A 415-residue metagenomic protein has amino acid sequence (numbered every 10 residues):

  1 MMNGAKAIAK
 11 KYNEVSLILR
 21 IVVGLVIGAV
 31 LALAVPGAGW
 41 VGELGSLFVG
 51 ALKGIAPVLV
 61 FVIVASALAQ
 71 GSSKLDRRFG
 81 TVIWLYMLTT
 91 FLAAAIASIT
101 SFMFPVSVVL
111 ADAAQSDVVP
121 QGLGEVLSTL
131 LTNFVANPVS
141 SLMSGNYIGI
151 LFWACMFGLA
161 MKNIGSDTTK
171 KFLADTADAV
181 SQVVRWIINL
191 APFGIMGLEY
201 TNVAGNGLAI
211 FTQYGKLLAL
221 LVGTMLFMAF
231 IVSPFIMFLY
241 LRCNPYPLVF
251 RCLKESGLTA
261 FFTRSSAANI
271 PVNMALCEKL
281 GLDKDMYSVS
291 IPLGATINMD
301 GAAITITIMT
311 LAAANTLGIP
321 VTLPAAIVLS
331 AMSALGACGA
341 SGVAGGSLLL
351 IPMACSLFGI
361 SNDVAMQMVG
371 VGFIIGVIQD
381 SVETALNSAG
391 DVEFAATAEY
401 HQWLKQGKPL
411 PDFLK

Functional and structural regions predicted by a protein language model:
I8-A34, S46-L52, R77-L248, K408-K415: Signature of multi-pass transmembrane helix bundles
W40-V41, D76, L208-K216, P245-R251 (+2 more regions): Membrane-water interface of transmembrane alpha-helices in multipass transporters/channels
A51, M87-F91, A95, V222-L226 (+4 more regions): Hydrophobic transmembrane alpha-helical segments of multi-pass transport and channel proteins
L59, G194, S265-N273, A303-M309 (+2 more regions): Transmembrane helix boundary and interhelical junction motifs in multipass membrane proteins
L68-R77, N163-D167, N206, R242-P245 (+4 more regions): Juxtamembrane helix-boundary/capping and inter-helix hinge elements in multi-pass membrane proteins
K74-V82, Q182-N189, K279-A295, L323-P324 (+2 more regions): Membrane-interface alpha-helices at helix entry/exit sites of multi-pass transporters
E255-A337, A395, K408-F413: Helix-loop-helix junctions within the multi-pass membrane cores of secondary transporters/permeases
I308-K415: Transmembrane alpha-helical segments and their short flanking loops that form helix-hairpins/helix-helix interfaces
